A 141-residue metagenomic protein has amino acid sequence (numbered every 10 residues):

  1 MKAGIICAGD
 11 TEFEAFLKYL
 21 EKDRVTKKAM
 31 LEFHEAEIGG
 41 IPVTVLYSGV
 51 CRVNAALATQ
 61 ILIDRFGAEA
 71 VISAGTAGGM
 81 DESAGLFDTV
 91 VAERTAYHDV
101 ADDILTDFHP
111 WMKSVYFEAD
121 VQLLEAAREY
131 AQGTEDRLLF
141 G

Functional and structural regions predicted by a protein language model:
M1-L20: Short, conserved "active-site rim" segments that organize catalytic pockets and cofactor/ligand binding
K2, K27-G141: Glycine-rich phosphate- or other oxyanion-binding loops that anchor nucleotides, phosphorylated ligands
L20-E21, L31: Short small/polar-residue motifs
E21-K22, L62: Short, solvent-exposed amphipathic alpha-helical segments in soluble enzyme and RNA/protein-processing domains
